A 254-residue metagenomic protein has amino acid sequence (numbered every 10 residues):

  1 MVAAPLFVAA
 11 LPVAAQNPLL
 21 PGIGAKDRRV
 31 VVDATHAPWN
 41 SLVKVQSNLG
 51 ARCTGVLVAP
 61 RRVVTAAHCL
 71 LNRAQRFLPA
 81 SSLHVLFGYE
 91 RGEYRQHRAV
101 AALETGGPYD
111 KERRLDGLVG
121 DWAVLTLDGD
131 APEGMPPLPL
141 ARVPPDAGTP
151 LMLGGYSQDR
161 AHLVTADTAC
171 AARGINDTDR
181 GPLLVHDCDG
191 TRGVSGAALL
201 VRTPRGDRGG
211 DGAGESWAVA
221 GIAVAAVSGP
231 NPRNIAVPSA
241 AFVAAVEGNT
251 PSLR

Functional and structural regions predicted by a protein language model:
F7-V58, T165-A169, R233-R254: Protease-domain processing segments flanking chymotrypsin-fold serine proteases, especially trypsin-like
N17-A37, A51, L71, F77-P132: Conserved catalytic-core segment of clan PA serine endopeptidases
T35-P38, L49, L57-V58, R76-P79 (+4 more regions): Extracellular/periplasmic catalytic domains that process cell-envelope and extracellular macromolecules
V43-V45, S81-E90, T149-G155: Short conserved beta-strand and strand-loop elements enriched in small hydrophobics with frequent Asp/Gly
V56-L57, D189-I222: Catalytic nucleophile loop of clan PA
R61, T65: Cytochrome P450 catalytic-core helices
A66-C69, A220-G229: Short beta->alpha transition motifs characteristic of CBS
V119-W122, L127-G190, A240: Chymotrypsin/trypsin-fold serine protease catalytic domain
